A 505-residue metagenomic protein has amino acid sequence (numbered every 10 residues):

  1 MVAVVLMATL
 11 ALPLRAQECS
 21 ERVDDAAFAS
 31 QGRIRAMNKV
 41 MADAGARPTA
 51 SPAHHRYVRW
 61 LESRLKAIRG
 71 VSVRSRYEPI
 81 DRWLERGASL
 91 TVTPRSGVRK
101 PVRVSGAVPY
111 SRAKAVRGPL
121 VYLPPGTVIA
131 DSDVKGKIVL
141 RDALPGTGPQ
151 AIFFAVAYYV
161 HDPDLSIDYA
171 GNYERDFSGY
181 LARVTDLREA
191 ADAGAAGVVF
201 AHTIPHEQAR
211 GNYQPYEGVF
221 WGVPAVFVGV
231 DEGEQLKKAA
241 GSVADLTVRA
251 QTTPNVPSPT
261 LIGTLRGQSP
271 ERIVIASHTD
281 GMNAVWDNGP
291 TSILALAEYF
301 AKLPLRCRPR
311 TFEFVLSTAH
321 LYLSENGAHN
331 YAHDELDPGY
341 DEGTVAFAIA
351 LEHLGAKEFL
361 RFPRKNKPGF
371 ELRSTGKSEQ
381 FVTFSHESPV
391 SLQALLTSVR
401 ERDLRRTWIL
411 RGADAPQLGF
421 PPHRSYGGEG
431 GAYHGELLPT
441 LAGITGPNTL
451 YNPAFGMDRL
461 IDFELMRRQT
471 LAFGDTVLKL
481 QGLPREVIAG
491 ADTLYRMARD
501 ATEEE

Functional and structural regions predicted by a protein language model:
E18-P52, P205-G218, L351-H353, T449-G456: N-terminal capping segment at the start of a domain
C19, R99-S132, Q214-D287, A295-L303: Soluble metallo-hydrolase cores and metallopeptidase-like ectodomains found primarily in the secretory/periplasmic
S20-F28, A42-A53, S111, G118-Y122 (+9 more regions): Second-shell loop/turn segments in exported
A27, Q31, K39-L165: Noncatalytic luminal/extracellular "stalk/propeptide" segments of secretory-pathway proteins
Q268-P270, T318-G428, T440: Metal-dependent peptidase/peptidase-like ectodomains
F300-N326: Short helix-loop-beta-strand segments that form the rim/entrance of peptidase-like active sites
F312, T445-E505: His/Asp/Glu-rich mid-to-C-terminal helical/loop segments that flank catalytic regions of hydrolases
L410-T470: Zn-dependent metallopeptidase/amidohydrolase metal-coordination segment
